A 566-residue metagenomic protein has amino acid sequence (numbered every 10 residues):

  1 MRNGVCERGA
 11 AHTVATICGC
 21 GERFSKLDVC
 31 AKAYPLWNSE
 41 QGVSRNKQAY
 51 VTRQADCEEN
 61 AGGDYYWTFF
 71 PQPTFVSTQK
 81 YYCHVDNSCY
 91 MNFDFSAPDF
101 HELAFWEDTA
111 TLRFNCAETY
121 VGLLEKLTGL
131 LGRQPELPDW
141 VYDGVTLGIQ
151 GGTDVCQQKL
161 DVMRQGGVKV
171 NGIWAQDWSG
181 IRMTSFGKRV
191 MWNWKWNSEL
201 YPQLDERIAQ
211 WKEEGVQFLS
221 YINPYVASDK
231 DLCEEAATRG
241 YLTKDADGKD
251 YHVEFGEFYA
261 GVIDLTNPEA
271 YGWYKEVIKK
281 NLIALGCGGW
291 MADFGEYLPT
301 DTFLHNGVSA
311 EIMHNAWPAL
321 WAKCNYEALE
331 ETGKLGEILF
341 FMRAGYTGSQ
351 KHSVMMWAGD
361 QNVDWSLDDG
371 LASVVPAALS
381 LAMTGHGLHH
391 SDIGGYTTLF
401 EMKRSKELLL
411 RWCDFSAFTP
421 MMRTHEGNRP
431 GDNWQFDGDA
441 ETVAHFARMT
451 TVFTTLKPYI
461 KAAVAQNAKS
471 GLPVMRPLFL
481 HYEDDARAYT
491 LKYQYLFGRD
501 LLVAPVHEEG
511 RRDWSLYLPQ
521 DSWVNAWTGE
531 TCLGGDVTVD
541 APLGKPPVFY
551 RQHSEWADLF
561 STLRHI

Functional and structural regions predicted by a protein language model:
M1-W140, T146-Q150, D154, L160-Q165 (+3 more regions): Catalytic and substrate-binding clefts that recognize carbohydrates or anionic sugar/phosphate headgroups
T16, G21-K26, A33, K169-F446 (+1 more regions): Aromatic- and carboxylate-enriched substrate-binding clefts and catalytic-loop regions of carbohydrate-active enzymes
N60-G63, F70-Q72, G132, K159-M163 (+10 more regions): Generic recognition of flexible, low-complexity loop/linker segments
D64-Y65, E136, W140, V145-P202: A conserved hydrophobic secondary-structure block that centers on an alpha-helix together with its immediately flanking
F69-P73, T78-K80, Y90, T109 (+9 more regions): Extracellular structured ligand-interaction cores
V76-K80, A246, P519-Q520, W527-T528: Short acidic-glycine loop/turn motifs at beta-strand connectors
G132-T146, K249-V262: N-terminal small/glycine-rich loop or linker at the start of catalytic domains across soluble metabolic enzymes
A328-I338, A344-A358, L381-S391, Y396-I566: Catalytic core of carbohydrate-active enzymes
